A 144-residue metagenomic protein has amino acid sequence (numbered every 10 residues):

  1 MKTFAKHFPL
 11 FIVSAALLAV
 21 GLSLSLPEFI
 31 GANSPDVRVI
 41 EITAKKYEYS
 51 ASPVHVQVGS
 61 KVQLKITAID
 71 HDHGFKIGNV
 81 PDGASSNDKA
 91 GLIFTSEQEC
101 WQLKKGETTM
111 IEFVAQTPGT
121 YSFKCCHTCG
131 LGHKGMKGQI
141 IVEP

Functional and structural regions predicted by a protein language model:
K2-V13: N-terminal Sec-pathway targeting helices
I12-S23: Bacterial N-terminal signal peptides
G21-E28, E48, E99-P144: Extracellular/periplasmic metallocenter environments
N33-V62: N-terminal edge beta-strand
V37-V39, G59-Q63, Q98, T108-M110 (+1 more regions): Intrinsic-disorder/low-complexity, polar/charged segments enriched in Ser/Thr/Lys/Arg/Asp/Glu/Gln
L64-A68, F113: Conserved "cap/hinge" positions at secondary-structure junctions
T67-H71, P118: Short solvent-exposed strand-capping/beta-turn motif centered on an Asx-Ser/Thr pair
H71-K105, L131, G138: Histidine- and aromatic-enriched segments that form or immediately flank copper-ligand environments
